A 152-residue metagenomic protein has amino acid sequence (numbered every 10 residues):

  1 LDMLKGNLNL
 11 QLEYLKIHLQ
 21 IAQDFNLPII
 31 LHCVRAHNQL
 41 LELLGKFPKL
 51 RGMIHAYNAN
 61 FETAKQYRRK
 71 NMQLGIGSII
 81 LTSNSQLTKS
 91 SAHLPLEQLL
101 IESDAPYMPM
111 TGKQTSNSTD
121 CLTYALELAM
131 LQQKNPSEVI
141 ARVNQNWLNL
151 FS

Functional and structural regions predicted by a protein language model:
L1-K70, S90, G112-T119, K134-S137: Divalent metal-binding pocket/active-site signature
Q20-D24, C121-S152: Mid-to-C-terminal alpha-helical segments outside catalytic/metal-binding sites
I29-L31, M53-I54, G75-G77, L100-S103: Active-site neighborhood of phospho(di)ester-bond hydrolases with catalytic His/Asp-centered motifs
N38-Q39, S83-N84, Q145: Short secondary-structure capping/turn micro-motifs that flank functional sites
N58, S78-T82, A105-Y107: Short, acidic/turn-prone active-site loops that include or flank metal/cofactor- and phosphate-binding residues
Q73-T88: Active-site glycine- and acidic-residue-rich loops that bind and position anionic ligands or nucleotide-like cofactors
Q86-L96: Short amphipathic alpha-helices and their capping/turn segments at secondary-structure boundaries
E97-Q114: Short acidic/histidine-rich active-site segments
